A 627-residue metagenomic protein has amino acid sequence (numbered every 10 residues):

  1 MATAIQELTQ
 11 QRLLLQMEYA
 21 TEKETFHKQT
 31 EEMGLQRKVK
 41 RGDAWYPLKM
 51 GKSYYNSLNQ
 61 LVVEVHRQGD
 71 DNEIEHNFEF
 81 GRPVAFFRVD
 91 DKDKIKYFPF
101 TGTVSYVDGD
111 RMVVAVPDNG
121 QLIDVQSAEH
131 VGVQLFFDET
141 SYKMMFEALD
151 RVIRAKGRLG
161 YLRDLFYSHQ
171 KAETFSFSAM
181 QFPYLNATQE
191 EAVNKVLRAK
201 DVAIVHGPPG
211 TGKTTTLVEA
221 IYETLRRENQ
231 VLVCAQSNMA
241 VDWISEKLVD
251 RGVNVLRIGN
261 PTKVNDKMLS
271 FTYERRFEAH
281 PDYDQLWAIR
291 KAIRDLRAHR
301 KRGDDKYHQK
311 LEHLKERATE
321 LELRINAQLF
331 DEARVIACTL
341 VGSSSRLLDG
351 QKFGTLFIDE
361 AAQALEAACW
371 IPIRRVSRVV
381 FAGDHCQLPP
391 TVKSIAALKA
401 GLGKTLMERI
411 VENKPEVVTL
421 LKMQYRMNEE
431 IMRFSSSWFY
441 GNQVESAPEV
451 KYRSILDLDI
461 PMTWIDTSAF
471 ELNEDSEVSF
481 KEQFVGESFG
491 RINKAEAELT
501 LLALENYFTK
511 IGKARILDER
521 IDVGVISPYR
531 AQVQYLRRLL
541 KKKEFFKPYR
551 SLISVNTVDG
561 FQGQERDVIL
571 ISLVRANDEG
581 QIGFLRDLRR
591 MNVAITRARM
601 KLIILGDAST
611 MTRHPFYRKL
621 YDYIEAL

Functional and structural regions predicted by a protein language model:
M1-F80, S141: A helicase ATPase "motif cassette" and its flanking acidic/Ser/Thr-rich regulatory loops
A2-L14, N72-N194, D250, K267-K291 (+1 more regions): Pre-ATPase regulatory/linker segments immediately N-terminal to the P-loop/RecA-like helicase/translocase core
S176-F177, Y222, Q230, C234 (+6 more regions): Conserved P-loop NTPase motor core of helicases/translocases
Q181-D201, T216, C338, I492 (+1 more regions): N-terminal pre-P-loop "Q-motif" helix
R198, T214-E228, W243-V249, R375: Walker A/P-loop NTP-binding motif
K200-A220, G563: Walker A/P-loop
G207, N260, E360: The Walker A (P-loop) glycine that initiates the GxxxxGKT/S ATP-binding motif of P-loop NTPases
R227-N229, S237, A327, V341-L627: Conserved helicase motor core of SF1/SF2 NTP-dependent helicases
